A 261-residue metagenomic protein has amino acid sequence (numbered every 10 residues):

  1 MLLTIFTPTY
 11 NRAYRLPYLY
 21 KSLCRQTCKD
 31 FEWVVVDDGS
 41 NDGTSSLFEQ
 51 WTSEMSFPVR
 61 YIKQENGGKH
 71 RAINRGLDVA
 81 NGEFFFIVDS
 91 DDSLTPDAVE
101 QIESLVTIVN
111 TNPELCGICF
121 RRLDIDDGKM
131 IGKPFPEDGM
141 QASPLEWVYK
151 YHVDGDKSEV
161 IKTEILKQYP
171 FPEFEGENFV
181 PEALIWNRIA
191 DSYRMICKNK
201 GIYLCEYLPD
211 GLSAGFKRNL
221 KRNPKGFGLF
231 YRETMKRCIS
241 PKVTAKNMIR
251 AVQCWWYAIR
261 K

Functional and structural regions predicted by a protein language model:
N11-R25: Short, well-formed alpha-helical segments that are part of the catalytic scaffolds of diverse glycosyltransferases
S22, D37-L47, D89: A conserved acidic beta->alpha catalytic loop
D30-G39, R60-E65: Short beta-strand/loop segment that forms part of the nucleotide-sugar
Q64-A80: Glycine-rich, basic loop-to-helix element that forms the pyrophosphate-binding segment of sugar-nucleotide handling
F85: Short aromatic/hydrophobic "clamp" motif used to bind/position activated sugar donors
D97-G132: Conserved donor NDP-sugar-binding/catalytic core segment of glycosyltransferases
D124, G128-A214: Conserved nucleotide-sugar donor-binding catalytic segment
Y203-C205, G215-P241: Catalytic core of nucleotide-sugar-dependent glycosyltransferases
